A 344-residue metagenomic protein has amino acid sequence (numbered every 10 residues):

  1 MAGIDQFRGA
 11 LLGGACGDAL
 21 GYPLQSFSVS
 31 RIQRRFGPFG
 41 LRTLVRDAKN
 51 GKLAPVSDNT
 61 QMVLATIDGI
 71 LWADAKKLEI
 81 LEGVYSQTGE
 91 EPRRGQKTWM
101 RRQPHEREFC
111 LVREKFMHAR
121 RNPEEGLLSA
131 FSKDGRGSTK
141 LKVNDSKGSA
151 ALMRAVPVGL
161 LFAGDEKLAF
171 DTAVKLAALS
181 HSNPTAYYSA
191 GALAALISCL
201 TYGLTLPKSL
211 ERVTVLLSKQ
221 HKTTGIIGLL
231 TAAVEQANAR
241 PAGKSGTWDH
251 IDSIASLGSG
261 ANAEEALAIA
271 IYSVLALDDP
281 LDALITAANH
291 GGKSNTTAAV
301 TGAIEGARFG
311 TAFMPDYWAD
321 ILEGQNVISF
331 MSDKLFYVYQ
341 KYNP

Functional and structural regions predicted by a protein language model:
M1-P344: Structured, active/binding-site neighborhoods that engage oxygen-rich ligands
